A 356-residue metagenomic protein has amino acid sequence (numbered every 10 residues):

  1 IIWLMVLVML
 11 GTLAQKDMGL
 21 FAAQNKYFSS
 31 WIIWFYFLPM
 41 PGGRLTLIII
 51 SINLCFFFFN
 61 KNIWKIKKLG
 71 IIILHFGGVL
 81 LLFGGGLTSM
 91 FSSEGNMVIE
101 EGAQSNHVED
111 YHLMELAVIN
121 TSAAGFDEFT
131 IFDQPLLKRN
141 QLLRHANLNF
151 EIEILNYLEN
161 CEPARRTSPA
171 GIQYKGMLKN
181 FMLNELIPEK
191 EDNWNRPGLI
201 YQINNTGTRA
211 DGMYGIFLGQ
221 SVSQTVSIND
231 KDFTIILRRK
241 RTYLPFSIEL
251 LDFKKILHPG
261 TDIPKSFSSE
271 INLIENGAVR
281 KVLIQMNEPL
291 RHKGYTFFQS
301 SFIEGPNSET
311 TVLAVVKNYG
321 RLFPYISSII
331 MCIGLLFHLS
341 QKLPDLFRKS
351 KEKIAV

Functional and structural regions predicted by a protein language model:
I1-I63: Membrane-embedded alpha-helical segments of integral membrane proteins
I2, I48, L69-I72, F76 (+4 more regions): Active-site-proximal structural scaffolding
W3-G11, I50-F57, K61, K67 (+4 more regions): A broadly tuned "polar low-complexity/structure-edge" signature
W3-L4, Q24-F28, R44, L87 (+3 more regions): Long, intrinsically disordered, low-complexity accessory segments associated with secretion and vesicular trafficking
L4-M5, G84, Q299-F302, G334: Short hydrophobic alpha-helical segments that form membrane-spanning helices or hydrophobic packing faces of helical
M40-A124, V312, V316-K349: Internal alpha-helical transmembrane segments
F91, G95-N318: Soluble non-transmembrane domains of integral membrane proteins
R348-V356: Cytoplasmic C-terminal tails of single-pass
